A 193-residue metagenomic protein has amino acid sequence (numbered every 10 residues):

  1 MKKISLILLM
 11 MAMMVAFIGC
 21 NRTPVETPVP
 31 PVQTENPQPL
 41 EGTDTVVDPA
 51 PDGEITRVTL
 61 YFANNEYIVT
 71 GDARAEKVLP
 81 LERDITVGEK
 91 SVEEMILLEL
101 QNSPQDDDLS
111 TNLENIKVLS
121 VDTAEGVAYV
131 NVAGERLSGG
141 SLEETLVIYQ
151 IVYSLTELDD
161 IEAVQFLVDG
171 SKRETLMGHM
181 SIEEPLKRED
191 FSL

Functional and structural regions predicted by a protein language model:
K2-L193: Bimodal "functional hotspot" detector
